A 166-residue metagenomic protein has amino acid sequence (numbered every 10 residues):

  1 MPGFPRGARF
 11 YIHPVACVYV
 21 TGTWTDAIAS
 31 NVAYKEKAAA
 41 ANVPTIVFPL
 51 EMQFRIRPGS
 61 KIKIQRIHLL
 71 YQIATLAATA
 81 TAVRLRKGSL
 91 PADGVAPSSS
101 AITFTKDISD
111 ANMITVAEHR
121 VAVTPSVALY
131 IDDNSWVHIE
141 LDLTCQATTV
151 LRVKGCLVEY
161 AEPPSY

Functional and structural regions predicted by a protein language model:
M1-S30: N-terminal leader/pro-regions and domain N-caps
I28-V47: Extracellular beta-rich ligand/substrate-recognition surface
V43, I56-R66: Extended extracellular/luminal ectodomain segments enriched in beta-structured repeat modules
P58, L70-T81, P91, C145-T149: Extended, low-complexity, turn-rich repeat/linker tracts enriched in Gly/Pro/Ser/Thr and Asp/Glu that occur
A77-K106: Extracellular ligand-binding interfaces
V95-S126: Extracellular carbohydrate recognition and processing domains and analogous Trp-centered ligand-binding platforms
P125-T148: Noncatalytic modules at the cell exterior or secretory-pathway interfaces, chiefly beta-strand-rich lectin/adhesion
D142-Y166: Exposed low-complexity, polar/acidic, P/S/T/G-rich flexible segments that act as propeptides, protease-susceptible
